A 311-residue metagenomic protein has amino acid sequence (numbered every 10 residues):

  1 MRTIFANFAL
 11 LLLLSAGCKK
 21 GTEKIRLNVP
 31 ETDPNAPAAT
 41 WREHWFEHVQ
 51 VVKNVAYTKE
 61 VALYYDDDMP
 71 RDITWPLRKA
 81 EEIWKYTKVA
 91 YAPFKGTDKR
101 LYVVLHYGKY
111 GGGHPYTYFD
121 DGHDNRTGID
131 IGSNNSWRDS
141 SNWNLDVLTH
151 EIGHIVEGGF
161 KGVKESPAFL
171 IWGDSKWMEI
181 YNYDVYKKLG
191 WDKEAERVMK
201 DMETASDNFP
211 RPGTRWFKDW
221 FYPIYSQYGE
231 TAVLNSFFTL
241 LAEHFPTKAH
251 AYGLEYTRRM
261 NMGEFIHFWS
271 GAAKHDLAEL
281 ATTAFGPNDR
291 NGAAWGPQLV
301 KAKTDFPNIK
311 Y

Functional and structural regions predicted by a protein language model:
M1-A6: Positively charged n-region of N-terminal signal peptides that target proteins for export
S15-G17: C-terminal motif of bacterial Sec signal peptides marking the signal peptidase cleavage site
K19-G21: Bacterial signal peptide processing site
V29-G122, L145: Zn2+-dependent metallopeptidase catalytic core
L63-P76, S133-W143, V163-F169, S206-P210 (+1 more regions): Second-shell loop/turn segments in exported
G122-K200: Zinc-dependent metallopeptidase catalytic helix centered on the HExxH motif and its immediate flanking segment
D184-N208, P212, Y225-E243: Short helix/loop segments within enzyme catalytic domains that coordinate or immediately flank catalytic cofactors
Y252-Y311: Beta/coil-rich, acidic/histidine-enriched accessory regions frequently appended to metallopeptidases
